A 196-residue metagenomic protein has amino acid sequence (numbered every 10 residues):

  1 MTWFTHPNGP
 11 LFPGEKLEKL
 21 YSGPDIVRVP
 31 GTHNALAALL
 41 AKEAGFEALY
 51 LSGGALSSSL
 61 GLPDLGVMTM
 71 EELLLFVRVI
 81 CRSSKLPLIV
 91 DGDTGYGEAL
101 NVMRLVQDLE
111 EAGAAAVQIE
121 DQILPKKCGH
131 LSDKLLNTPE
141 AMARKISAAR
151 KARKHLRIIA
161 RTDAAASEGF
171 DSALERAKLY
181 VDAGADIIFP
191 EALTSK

Functional and structural regions predicted by a protein language model:
T2-K196: Alpha/beta enzyme core
